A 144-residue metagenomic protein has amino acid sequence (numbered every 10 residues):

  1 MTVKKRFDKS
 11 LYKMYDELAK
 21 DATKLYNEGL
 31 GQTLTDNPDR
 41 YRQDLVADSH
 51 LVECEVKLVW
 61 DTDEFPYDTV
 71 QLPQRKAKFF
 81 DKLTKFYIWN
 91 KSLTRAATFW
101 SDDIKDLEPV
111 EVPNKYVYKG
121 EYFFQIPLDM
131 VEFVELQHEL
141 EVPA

Functional and structural regions predicted by a protein language model:
M1-L51, E55-A144: Nucleic-acid endonuclease domains
